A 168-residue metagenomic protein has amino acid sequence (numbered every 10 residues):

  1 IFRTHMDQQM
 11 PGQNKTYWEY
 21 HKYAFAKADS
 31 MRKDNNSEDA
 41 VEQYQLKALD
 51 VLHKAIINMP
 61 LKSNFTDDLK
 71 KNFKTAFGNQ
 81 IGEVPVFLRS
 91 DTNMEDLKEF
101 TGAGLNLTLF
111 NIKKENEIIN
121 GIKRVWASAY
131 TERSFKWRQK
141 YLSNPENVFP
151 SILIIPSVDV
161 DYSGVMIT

Functional and structural regions predicted by a protein language model:
I1-L153, Y162: N-terminal beta-alpha lobe that positions the nucleotide/phosphoryl donor in ATP/NTP-coupled carboxylate activation
P156-S157: Conserved helicase core region in the C-terminal RecA-like lobe
V160-I167: Phosphate/diphosphate-binding loops
